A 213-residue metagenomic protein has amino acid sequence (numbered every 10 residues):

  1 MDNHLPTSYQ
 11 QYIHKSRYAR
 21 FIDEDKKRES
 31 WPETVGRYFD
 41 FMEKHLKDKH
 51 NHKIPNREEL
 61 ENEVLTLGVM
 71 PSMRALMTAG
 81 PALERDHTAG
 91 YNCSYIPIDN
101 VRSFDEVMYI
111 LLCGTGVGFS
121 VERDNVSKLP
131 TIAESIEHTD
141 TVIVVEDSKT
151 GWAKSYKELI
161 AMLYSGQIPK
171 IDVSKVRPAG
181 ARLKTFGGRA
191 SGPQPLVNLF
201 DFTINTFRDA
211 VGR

Functional and structural regions predicted by a protein language model:
M1-R213: Extended catalytic cores of very large enzyme megasubunits
